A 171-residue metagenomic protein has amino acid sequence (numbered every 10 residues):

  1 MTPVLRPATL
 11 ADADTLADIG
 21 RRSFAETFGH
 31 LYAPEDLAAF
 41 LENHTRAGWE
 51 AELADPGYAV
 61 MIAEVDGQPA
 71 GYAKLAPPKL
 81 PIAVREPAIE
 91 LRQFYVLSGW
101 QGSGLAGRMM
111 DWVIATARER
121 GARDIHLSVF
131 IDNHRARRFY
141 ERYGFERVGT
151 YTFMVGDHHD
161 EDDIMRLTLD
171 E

Functional and structural regions predicted by a protein language model:
P3, P7-A11, R21-G99, G107-W112 (+4 more regions): Acetyl-CoA-dependent GNAT
L10-A13, N133-H134: Alpha-helix N-cap/helix-start and coil->helix boundary motif
L16: Hydrophobic pocket/interface hotspot
M61, R85-I89, R123-H126, F130-R137 (+1 more regions): C-terminal "cap" of GNAT-fold acetyltransferases
L97-G99, S103, I131-D132: Active-site acidic-Proline motif in GNAT/NAT acetyltransferases
